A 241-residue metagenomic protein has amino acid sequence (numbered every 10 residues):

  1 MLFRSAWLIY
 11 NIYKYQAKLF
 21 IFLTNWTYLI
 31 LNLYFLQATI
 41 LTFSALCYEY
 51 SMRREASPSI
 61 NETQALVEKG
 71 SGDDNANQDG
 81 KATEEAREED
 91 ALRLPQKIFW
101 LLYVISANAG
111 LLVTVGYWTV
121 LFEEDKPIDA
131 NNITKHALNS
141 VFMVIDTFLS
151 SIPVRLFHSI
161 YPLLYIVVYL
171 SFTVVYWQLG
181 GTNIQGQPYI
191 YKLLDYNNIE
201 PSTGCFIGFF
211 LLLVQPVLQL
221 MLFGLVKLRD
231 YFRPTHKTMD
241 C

Functional and structural regions predicted by a protein language model:
M1, A17-A38, R53, P95-G110 (+3 more regions): Transmembrane alpha-helices of multi-pass eukaryotic membrane proteins
M1-Y15, L31-L46, A107-E124, S140-S150 (+2 more regions): Membrane-embedded alpha-helices of multi-pass membrane proteins, especially ion channels and transporters
Y50-E89, P234-C241: Non-transmembrane, juxtamembrane loop and terminal tail segments of multi-pass eukaryotic membrane proteins
M52-A65, W100-G181, K192-D195: Eukaryotic polytopic
I184-M221: Membrane-interface transmembrane-helix boundary segments in multi-pass integral membrane proteins
L220-D240: Substrate-binding and catalytic surfaces of secreted/luminal carbohydrate-active proteins
